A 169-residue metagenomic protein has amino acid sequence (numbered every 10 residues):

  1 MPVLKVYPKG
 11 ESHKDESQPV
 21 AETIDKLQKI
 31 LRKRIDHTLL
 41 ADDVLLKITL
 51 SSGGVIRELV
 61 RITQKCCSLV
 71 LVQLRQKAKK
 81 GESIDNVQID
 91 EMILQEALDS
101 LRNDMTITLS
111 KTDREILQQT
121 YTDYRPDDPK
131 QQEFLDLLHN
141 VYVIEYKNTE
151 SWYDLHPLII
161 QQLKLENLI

Functional and structural regions predicted by a protein language model:
M1, I30-L31, I48, L59-I62 (+1 more regions): Generic hydrophobic secondary-structure signal
M1-D42: The catalytic "switch" region of P-loop NTPases
E11-A21, A41-N103: Amphipathic alpha-helical "lid/sensor" segments that cap RecA-like P-loop NTPase cores
K26, I30-L31, Q73-L74, I116-Y121 (+1 more regions): Generic hydrophobic, helix-prone segments enriched in Leu/Val/Ile
L31-I35, V70, L138: Hydrophobic, Leu/Ile/Phe/Ala-enriched alpha-helical segments that form helix-helix packing faces
I84, E91-I169: C-terminal leucine-rich, beta-strand-based interaction scaffolds used for sensing/assembly
